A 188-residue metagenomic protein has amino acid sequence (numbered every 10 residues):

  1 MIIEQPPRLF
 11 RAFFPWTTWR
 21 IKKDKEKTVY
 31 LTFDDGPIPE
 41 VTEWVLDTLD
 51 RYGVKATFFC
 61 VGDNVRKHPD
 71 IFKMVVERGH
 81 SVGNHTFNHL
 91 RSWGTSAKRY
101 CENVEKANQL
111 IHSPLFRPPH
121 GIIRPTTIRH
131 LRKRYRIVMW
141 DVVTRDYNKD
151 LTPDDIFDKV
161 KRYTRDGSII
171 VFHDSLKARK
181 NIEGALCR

Functional and structural regions predicted by a protein language model:
M1-T32, P37-Y52, K67-H68: N-terminal pre-catalytic segment of deacetylase/amide-hydrolase enzymes
K22, T86, D141: Residues at the C-termini of beta-strands that transition into short coil/loop
Y30-F33, E40-K67, K73-V76, H80-T86 (+1 more regions): Short, well-structured secondary-structure segments
G36-E40, F59-H68, L90-K98, R117-R124 (+2 more regions): Acidic-and-aromatic substrate-binding clefts and catalytic sites of carbohydrate-active enzymes
W44-V45, D70-M74, T126-H130, A185: A short acidic, amphipathic alpha-helical/loop segment
L46-K55, F59, H80-S81, F87-L90 (+3 more regions): CE4/NodB-like, metal-dependent polysaccharide N-deacetylase domain that modifies extracellular/periplasmic N-acetylated
K73, A97-V104, T152-D158, E183-C187: Charged helix-capping and loop-helix junction motifs
I122, I128-Y163: His/Asp/Glu-enriched short active-site or ligand-binding loop at hydrolase and phosphoryl-transfer sites
